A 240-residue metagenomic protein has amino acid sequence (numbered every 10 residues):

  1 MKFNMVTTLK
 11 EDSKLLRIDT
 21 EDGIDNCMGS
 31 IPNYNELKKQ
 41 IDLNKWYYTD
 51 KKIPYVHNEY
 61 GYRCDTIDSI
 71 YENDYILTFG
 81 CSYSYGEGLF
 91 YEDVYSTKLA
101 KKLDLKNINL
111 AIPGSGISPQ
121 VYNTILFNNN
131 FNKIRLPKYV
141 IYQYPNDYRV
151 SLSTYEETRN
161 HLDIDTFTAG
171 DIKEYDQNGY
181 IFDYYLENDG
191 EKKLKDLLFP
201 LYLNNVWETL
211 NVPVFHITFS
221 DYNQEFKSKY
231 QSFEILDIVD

Functional and structural regions predicted by a protein language model:
M1-I76, I134-R135, R149-N188, N204 (+3 more regions): N-terminal secretory targeting modules
V56-I125, N129: Serine-esterase "nucleophile elbow" of acetyl-processing enzymes
S82-E87, I112, G179-L197: Surface-exposed cleft-lining segments at the edges of enzyme active sites
Y83-Y85, P113-I117, P145-R149, F219-Q224: Short, solvent-exposed loop/turn segments at secondary-structure junctions
L105-N107, K138, V212-F215: Hydrophobic anchor at the start of a short beta-strand that flanks the dinucleotide cofactor-binding loop
V121-I125, G190-L203: Well-ordered, non-membrane alpha-helical segments in soluble/globular domains
N132, K138-Q143: Short, structured active-site "lid" loops
Y142-Q143, L197-D240: Conserved, well-ordered alpha-helix/loop/beta-strand core segments that scaffold catalytic motifs
